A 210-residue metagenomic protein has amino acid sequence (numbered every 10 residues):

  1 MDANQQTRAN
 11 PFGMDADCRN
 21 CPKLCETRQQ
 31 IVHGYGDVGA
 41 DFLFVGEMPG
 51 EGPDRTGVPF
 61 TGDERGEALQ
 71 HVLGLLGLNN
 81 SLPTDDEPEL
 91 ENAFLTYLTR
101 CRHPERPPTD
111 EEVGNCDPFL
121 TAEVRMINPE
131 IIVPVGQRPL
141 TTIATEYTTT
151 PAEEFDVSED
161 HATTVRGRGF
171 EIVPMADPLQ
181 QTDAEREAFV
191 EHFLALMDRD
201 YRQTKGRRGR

Functional and structural regions predicted by a protein language model:
D2-R210: A polyanion-binding, active-site-adjacent surface
